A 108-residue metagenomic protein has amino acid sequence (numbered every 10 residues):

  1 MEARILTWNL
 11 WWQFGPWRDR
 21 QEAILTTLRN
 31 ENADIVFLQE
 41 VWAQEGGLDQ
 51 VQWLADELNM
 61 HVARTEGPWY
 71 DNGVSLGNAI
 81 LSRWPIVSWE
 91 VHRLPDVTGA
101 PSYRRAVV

Functional and structural regions predicted by a protein language model:
M1-R18: Mobile, glycine- and charge-enriched loop segments and immediately flanking short secondary-structure elements within
A3, D34-I35: Short, Asp-centered acidic motifs that coordinate Mg2+ and/or phosphate in catalytic or ligand-binding sites
Q13, L25, Y70: Generic anion/oxyanion-binding catalytic loop in active/binding sites
W17, I35, Q39-V108: Structured beta-strand-rich core segments of catalytic domains in phosphoester-bond hydrolases
W17-L28: Short, acidic/polar
E31: Active-site charged/polar residues at nucleotide-handling catalytic sites that mediate phosphoryl, nucleotidyl
